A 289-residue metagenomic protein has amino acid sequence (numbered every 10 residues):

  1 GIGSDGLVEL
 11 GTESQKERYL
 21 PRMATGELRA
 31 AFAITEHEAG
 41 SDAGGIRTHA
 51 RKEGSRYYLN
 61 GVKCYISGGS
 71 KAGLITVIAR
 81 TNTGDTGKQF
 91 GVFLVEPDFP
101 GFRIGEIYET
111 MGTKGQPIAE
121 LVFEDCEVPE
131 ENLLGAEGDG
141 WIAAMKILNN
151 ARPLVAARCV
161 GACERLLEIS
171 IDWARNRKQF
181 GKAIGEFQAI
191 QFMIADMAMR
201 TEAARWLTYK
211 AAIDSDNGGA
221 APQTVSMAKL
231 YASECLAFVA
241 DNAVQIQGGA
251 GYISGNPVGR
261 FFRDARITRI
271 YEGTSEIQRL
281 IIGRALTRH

Functional and structural regions predicted by a protein language model:
G1-L10: Helix-loop "lid/cap" segments that line or gate small-molecule binding pockets
L10-Q15, R22-G26, G40-D42, K52-Y57 (+3 more regions): Alpha-helical interface subdomain recognition
K16, A33-E36, I46, V62-Y65 (+2 more regions): Glycine-rich, charged/polar anion/phosphate-binding loops that engage phosphate groups from diverse ligands
M23, E38-S41, Y65-G68, N82-G84 (+1 more regions): Short Gly/Pro-enriched turn/cap motifs at secondary-structure boundaries
G26-I34: A short, Trp-centered hydrophobic/proline-enriched beta-strand micro-motif
A31, G45-H49, R56, L74-I78 (+2 more regions): Conserved hydrophobic/aromatic beta-strand scaffold that supports enzyme active sites
G45, D98-E127: Flexible, small-/acidic-enriched active-site or ligand-binding loops
R56, N60-I104: A short core secondary-structure module
